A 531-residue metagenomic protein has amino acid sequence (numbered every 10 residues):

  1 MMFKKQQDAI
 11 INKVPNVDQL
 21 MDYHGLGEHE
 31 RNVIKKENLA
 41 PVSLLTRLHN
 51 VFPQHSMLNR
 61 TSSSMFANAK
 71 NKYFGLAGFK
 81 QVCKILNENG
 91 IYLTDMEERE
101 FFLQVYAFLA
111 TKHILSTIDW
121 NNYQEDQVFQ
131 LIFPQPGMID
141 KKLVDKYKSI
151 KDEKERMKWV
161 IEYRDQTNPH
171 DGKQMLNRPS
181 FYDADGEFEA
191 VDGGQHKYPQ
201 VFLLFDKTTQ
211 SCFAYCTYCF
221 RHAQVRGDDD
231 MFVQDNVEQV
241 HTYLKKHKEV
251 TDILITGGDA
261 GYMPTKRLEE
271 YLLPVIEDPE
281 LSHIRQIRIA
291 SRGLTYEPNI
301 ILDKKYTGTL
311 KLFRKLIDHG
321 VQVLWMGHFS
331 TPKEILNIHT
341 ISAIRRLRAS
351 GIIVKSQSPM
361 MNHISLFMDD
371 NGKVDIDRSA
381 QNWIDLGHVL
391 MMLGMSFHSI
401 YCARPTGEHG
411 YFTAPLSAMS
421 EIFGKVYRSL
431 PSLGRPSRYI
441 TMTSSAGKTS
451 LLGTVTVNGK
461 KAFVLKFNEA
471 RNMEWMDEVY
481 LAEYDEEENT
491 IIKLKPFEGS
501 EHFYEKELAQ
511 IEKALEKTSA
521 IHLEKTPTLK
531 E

Functional and structural regions predicted by a protein language model:
M2-H196: Flexible, acidic/Gly-rich N-terminal and inter-domain linker regions that tether and position cofactor-handling modules
M2-N12, N16-D22, A418-E531: C-terminal accessory extensions appended to soluble enzyme cores
I114, C216, H398: Conserved, mostly hydrophobic/aromatic
Y123, E249-V250, S432-P436: Intrinsically disordered or highly flexible coil/loop and linker segments, enriched in small and charged/polar residues
L143-K207, Y218-G320, K530-E531: Conserved Radical SAM active-site core
Q210-S211: Functional transmembrane helices that embed catalytic/metal-coordinating motifs
Y215-F220, R471: The canonical Cys-X-X-Cys-His
E238-K245, G258-L430: Conserved AdoMet/S-adenosylmethionine-binding subsite of the radical SAM
